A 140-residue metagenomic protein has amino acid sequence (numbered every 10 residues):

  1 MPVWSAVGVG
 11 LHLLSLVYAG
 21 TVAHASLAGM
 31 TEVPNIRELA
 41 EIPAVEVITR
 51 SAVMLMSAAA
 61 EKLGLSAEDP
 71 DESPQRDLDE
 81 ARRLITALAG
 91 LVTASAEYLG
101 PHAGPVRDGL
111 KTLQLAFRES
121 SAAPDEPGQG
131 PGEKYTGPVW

Functional and structural regions predicted by a protein language model:
G8-G10, G20: Residue-identity detector for glycine
L16-Y18, A67: Ubiquitous "structural anchor" signal
Y18-T21, S26: Short, positively charged and aromatic/hydrophobic N-terminal segments
S26-W140: A charge-rich, low-complexity, intrinsically flexible signal that marks solvent-exposed coils, linkers, repeats
